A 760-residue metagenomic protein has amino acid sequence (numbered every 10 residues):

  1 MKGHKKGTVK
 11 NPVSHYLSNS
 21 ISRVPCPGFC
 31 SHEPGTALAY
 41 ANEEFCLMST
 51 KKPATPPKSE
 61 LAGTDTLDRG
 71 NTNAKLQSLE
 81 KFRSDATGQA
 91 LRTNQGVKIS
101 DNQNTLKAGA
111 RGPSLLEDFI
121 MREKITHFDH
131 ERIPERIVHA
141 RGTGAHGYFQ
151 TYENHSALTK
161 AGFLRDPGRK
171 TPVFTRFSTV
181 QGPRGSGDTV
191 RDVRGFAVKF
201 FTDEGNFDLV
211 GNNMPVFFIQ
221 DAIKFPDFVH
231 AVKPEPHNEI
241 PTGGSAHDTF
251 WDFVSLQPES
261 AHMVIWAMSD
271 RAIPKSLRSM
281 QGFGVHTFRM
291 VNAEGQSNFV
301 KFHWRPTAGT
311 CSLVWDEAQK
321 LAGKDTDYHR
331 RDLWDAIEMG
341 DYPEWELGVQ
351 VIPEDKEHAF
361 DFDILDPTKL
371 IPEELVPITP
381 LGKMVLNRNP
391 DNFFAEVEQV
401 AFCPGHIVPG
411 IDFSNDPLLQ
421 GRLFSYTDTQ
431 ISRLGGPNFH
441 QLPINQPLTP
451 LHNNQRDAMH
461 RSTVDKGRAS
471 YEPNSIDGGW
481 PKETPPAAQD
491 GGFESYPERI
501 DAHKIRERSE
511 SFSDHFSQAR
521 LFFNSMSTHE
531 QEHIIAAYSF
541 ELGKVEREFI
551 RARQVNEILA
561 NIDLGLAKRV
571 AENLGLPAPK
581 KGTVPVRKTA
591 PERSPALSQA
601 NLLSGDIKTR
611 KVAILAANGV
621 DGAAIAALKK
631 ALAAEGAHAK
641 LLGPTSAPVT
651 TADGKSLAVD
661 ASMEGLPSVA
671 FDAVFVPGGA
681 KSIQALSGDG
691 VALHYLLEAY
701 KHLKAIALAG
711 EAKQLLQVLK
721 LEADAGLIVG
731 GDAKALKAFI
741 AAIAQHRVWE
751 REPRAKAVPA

Functional and structural regions predicted by a protein language model:
H4, N11, H15-N19: Intrinsic-disorder-associated, low-complexity terminal segments enriched in Asp/Asn/His/Tyr and depleted of Lys/Arg
E44-G622, A626-K629, A633-A634, H638 (+3 more regions): Active-site-adjacent core segments of small-molecule enzymes
R547, G643, A673-G678, A692-V718: Catalytic nucleophile loop
D660-V669, L719-F739: Structural recognition of alpha->loop->beta junctions
K681-A692: Glycine/threonine-rich flexible loop motifs
G726-A760: A charged, well-structured terminal subsegment
